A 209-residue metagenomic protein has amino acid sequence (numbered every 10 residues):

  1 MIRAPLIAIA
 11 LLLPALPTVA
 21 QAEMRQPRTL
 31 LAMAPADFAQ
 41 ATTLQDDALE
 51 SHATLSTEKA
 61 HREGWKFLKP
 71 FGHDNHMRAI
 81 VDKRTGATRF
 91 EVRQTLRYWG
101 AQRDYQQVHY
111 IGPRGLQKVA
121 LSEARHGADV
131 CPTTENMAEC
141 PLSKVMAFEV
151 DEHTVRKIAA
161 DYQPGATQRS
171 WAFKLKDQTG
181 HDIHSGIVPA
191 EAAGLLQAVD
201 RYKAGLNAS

Functional and structural regions predicted by a protein language model:
M1-I7: Bacterial N-terminal signal peptides that target proteins for export
A8-A15: Bacterial N-terminal signal peptides
A20-T85: Charge-rich, low-complexity N-terminal segments
G72-V81, L121-T134: Short amphipathic beta-strand and strand-loop transition segments with alternating hydrophobic
N75-V108: Short, surface-exposed binding/anchoring microloops in extracellular/periplasmic proteins
L96-Q107, Q117-K118, V155-K157, T179-S185: Short, surface-exposed beta-strand/loop "edge" segments at domain boundaries and coil↔beta transitions
R103-D129, F173-L175: Extended low-complexity, serine/threonine- and proline-enriched intrinsically disordered segments
A124-S209: Internal interaction segment
